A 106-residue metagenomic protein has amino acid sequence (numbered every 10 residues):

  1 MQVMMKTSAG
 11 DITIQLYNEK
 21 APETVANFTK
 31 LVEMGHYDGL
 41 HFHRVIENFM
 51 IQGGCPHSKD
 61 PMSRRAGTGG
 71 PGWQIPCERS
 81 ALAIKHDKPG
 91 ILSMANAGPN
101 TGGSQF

Functional and structural regions predicted by a protein language model:
M1-F106: Cyclophilin-like peptidyl-prolyl cis-trans isomerases
